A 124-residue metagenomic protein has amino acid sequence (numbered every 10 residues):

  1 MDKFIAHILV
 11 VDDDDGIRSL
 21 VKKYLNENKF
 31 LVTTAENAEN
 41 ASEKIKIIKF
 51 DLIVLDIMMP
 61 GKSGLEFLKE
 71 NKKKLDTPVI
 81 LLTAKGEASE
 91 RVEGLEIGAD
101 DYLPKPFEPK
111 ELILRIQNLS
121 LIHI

Functional and structural regions predicted by a protein language model:
D12, D56, T83: Active-site residues of response regulator receiver
D15-T33: Two-component/phosphorelay signaling modules centered on CheY-like receiver
R18, P60, E87, K105: The feature encodes the CheY-like receiver
T34-L52: Acidic, metal-coordinating helix/loop segments flanking the phosphotransfer/catalytic sites of two-component signaling
N37, S63-E66: Acidic catalytic/metal-coordinating carboxylates
K46-I48, E70-T77, I97: Conserved phosphotransfer cores of two-component systems
I122-I124: Conserved small/polar residues in nucleotide/adenosyl-binding loops
